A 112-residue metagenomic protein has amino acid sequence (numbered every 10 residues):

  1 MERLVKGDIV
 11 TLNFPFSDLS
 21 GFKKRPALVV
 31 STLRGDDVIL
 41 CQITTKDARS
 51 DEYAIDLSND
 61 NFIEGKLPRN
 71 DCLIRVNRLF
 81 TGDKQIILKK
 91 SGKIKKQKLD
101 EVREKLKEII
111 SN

Functional and structural regions predicted by a protein language model:
P15-L19: Short, charged beta-turn/beta-strand-edge "cap" motif at the junction between a beta-strand and an adjacent loop
S20-K23, V29-N61: Compact nucleic-acid interaction/catalytic patches
I63-N112: C-terminal terminal-subdomain/extension
